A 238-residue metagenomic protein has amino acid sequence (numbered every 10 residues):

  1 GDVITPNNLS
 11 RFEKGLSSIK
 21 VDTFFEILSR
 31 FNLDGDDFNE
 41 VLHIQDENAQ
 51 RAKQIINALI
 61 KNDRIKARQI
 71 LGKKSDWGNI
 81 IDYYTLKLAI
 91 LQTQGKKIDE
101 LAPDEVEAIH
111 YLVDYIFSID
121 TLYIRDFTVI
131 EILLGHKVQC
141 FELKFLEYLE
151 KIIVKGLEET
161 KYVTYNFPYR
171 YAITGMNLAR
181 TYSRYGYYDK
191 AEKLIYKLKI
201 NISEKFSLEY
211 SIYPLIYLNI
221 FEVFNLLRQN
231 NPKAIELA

Functional and structural regions predicted by a protein language model:
G1-R11: Short alpha-helical DNA-recognition segment
N8, S18, D37: Residues in the helix-turn-helix
D22-D37: DNA major-groove recognition helix of helix-turn-helix/homeodomain DNA-binding modules
E40-Q69: Short, charged recognition helix plus adjacent turn of helix-turn-helix-like nucleic-acid-binding domains
E47-Q50, G78-G95, D120-F141, P168-R180: Amphipathic alpha-helical repeat scaffolds of TPR domains
R64-K74, E100-S118, F141-E158, Y188-I202 (+1 more regions): Alpha-helical repeat scaffolds
L71-D82, D114-L122, G156-F167, S203-Y210: Flexible helix-coil transition and linker loops at the boundaries of alpha-helical arrays
